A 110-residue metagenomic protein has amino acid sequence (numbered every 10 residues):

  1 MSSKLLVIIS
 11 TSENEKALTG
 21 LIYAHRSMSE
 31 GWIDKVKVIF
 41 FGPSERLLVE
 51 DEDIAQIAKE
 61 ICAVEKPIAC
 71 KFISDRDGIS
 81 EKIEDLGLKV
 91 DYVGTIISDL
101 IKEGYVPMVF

Functional and structural regions predicted by a protein language model:
K4, S29, D34-K37, K66: Residues at the starts of beta-strands that form the adenosine-phosphate
L5-L18, P43-L48: Short, glycine-rich nucleotide/cofactor-binding loops
V7, V38-F40, A69: Structural beta-sheet core signal
K16-E30: Histidine-anchored nucleotide/phosphate-binding helix
F40-S44, K82-I83: Short, basic, glycine/proline-bearing loop/turn elements
G42-E45, S74-R76: Acidic, glycine-rich active-site loops and adjacent beta-strand->loop/helix elements that engage anionic groups
E52-S80: A glycine-rich helix N-cap at a beta->alpha junction
S80-F110: C-terminal structural segments of small proteins and small subunits
